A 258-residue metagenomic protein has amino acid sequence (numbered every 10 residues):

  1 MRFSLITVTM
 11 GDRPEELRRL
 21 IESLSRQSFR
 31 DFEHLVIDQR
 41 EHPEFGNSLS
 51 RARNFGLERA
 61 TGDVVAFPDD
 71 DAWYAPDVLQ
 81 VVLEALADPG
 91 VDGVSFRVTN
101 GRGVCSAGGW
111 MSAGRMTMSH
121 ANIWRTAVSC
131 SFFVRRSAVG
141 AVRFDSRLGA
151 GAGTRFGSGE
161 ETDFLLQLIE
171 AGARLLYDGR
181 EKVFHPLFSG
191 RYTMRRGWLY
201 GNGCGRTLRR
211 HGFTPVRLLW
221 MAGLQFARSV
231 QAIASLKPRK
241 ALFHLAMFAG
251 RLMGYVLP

Functional and structural regions predicted by a protein language model:
M1-R26: N-proximal low-complexity "stem/linker" segments adjacent to membrane-targeting elements
P43-A60: Glycine-rich, basic loop-to-helix element that forms the pyrophosphate-binding segment of sugar-nucleotide handling
V65: Short aromatic/hydrophobic "clamp" motif used to bind/position activated sugar donors
D77-G109: Conserved donor NDP-sugar-binding/catalytic core segment of glycosyltransferases
G108-S131: Short, flexible, basic/aromatic active-site loop/helix in glycosyltransferases
S146, G172-F184, G197: Catalytic beta-strand/loop signature of glycosyltransferases that borders the donor
G149-F164: Acidic donor-binding loop at a coil-to-helix junction in glycosyltransferase catalytic cores that engages
R195-G203, T207-P258: Non-catalytic, C-terminal membrane-associated alpha-helical segments of glycosyltransferases
